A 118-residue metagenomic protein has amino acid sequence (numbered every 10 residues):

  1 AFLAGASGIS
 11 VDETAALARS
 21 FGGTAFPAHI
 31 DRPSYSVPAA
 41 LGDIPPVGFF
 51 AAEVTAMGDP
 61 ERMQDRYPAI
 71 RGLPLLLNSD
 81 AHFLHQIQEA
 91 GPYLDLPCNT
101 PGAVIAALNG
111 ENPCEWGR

Functional and structural regions predicted by a protein language model:
F2-L3, A16, F21-T24, D31-R118: Charged catalytic cores and adjacent phosphate/nucleic-acid-binding surfaces used for phosphate/nucleic-acid chemistry
A6-V11, P33: Non-catalytic interface/targeting segments
